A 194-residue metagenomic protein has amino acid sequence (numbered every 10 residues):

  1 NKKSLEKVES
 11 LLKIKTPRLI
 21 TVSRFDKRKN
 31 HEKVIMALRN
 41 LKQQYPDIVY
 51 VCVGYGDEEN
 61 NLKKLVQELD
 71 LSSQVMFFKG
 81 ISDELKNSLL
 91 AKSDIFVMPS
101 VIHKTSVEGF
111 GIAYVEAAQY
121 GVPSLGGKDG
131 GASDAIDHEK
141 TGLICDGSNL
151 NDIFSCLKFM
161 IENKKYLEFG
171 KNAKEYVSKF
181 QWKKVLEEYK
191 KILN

Functional and structural regions predicted by a protein language model:
E9-K29, I35-L38, V51: Conserved donor-binding/catalytic core segment of Leloir-type glycosyltransferases
T16, K63-I81, L85, I95: Nucleotide-activated donor-binding/catalytic signature segment of Leloir-type glycosyltransferases, i.e., the conserved
P17, D47, D152, F159 (+2 more regions): A short, well-ordered alpha-helix in the C-terminal region of glycosyltransferases
S82-S93, Q119, D137: Short acidic alpha-helix that forms the nucleotide-activated donor recognition element in Leloir-type transferases
A91-S106, V122: Acidic donor-binding loop of glycosyltransferase active sites
V101-V115, S133-D134: Nucleotide-sugar-dependent
Y114, Q119, P123-G126, I136: Short hydrophobic beta-strand element within catalytic cores of glycosyltransferases and related nucleotide-activated
D137-E139, L143-L150, F159-K164: Conserved acidic donor-binding segment of nucleotide-sugar-dependent glycosyltransferases
